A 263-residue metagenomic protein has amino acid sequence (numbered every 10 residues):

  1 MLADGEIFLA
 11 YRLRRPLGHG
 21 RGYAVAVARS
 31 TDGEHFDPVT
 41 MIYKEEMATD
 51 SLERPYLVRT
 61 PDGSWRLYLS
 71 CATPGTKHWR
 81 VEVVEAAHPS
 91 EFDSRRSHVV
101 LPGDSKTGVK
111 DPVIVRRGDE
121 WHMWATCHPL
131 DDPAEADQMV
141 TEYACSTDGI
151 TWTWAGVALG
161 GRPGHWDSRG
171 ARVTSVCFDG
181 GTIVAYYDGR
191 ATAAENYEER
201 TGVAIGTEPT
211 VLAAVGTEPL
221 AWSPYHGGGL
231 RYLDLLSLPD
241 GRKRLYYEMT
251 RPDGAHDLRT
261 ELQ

Functional and structural regions predicted by a protein language model:
M1-D50, V58-D111, V115-R169, C177-G228 (+1 more regions): Beta-rich carbohydrate-recognition and catalytic domains
